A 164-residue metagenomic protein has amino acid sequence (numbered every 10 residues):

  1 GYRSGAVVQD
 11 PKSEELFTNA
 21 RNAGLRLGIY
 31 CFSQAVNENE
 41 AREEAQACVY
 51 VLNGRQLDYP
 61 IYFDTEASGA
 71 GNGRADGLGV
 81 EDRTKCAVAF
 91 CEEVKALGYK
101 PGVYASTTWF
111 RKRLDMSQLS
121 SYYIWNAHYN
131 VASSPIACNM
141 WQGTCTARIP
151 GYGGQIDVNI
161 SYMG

Functional and structural regions predicted by a protein language model:
G1-C91, K95-L97: Substrate-binding cleft of extracellular glycoside hydrolase catalytic domains
A6, S106-W109, W141: Peptidoglycan cell-wall recognition and remodeling modules
D10, E81, S106-T107, D115 (+1 more regions): Alpha-helix initiation/capping motif
L25-C31, I61-F63, P101-V103, I124-H128 (+1 more regions): Hydrophobic faces of well-ordered beta-strands that scaffold small-molecule active sites in alpha/beta enzyme cores
E40-E43, W109-L119: Glycine-rich, charge-decorated loop segments at or immediately adjacent to ligand/cofactor-binding or catalytic sites
S68, T108-F110, V131, C145: Short, solvent-exposed loop/turn segments at secondary-structure junctions
V94-K112: Aromatic-lined carbohydrate-recognition surfaces of secreted/lumenal glycan-active proteins
D115-G164: Functionally critical loop-and-helix segments that line ligand-binding/catalytic clefts of soluble enzyme domains
